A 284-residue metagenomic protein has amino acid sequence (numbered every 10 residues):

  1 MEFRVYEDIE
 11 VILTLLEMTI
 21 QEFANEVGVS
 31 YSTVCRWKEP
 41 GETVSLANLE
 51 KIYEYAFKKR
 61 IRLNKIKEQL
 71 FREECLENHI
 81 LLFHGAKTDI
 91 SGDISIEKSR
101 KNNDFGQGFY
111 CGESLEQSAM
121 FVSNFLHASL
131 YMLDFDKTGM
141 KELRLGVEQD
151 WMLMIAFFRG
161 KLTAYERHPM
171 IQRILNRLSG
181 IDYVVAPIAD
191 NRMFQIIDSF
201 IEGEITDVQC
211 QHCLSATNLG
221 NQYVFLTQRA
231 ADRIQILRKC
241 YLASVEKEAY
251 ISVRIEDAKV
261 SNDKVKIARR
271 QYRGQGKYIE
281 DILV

Functional and structural regions predicted by a protein language model:
M1-E17: A short, Lys/Arg-rich alpha-helix, primarily the initiator
R4, N64-K67, R72, E97-Q107 (+1 more regions): ADP-ribosyltransferase catalytic core
I9, I20, Y31, L46-L49: Helix-turn-helix DNA-binding elements, focusing on the entry/boundary residues of the two helices that contact DNA
L13, A24, Y53: The alpha-helix within a helix-turn-helix
T19-V27: Short alpha-helical "recognition helix" segments of helix-turn-helix
G28-V44: Recognition helix of helix-turn-helix/homeodomain-like DNA-binding domains that insert into the DNA major groove
L46-D104, G276-V284: ADP-ribose/NAD+-binding catalytic cleft of ART/PARP-like enzymes
G139-V284: Active-site and NAD+-binding cores of ADP-ribose-processing enzymes
